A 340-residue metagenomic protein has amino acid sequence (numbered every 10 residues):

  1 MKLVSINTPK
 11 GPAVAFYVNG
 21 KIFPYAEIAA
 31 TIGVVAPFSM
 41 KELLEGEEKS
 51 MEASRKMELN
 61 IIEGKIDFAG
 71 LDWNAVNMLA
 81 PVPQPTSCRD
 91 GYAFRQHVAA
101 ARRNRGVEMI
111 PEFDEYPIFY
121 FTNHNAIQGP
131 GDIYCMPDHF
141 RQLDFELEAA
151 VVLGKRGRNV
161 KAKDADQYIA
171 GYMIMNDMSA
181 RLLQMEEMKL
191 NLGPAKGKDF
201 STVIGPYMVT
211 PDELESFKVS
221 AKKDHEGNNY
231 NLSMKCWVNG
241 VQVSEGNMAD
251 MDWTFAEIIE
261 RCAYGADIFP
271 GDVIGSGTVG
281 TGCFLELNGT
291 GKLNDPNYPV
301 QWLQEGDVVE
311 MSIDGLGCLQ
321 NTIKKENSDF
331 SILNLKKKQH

Functional and structural regions predicted by a protein language model:
M1-I118, N327-H340: N-terminal non-catalytic cap/leader segment that marks the start of a structured domain
M1-T31, E187, P194-K196, T202 (+4 more regions): Charged, cofactor-coupling segments
V82-I259, G265, V300-Q304, N327-H340: Glycine-enriched loop-and-adjacent helix/strand subsegments that border the catalytic/binding cleft of enzyme cores
N176, S276-G277: Active-site flanking residues adjacent to catalytic metal/cofactor-binding acidic residues
P270-G271, G306: Loop/turn positions that initiate beta-strands
I274-G275, V309: Generic structural signal for buried aliphatic residues
